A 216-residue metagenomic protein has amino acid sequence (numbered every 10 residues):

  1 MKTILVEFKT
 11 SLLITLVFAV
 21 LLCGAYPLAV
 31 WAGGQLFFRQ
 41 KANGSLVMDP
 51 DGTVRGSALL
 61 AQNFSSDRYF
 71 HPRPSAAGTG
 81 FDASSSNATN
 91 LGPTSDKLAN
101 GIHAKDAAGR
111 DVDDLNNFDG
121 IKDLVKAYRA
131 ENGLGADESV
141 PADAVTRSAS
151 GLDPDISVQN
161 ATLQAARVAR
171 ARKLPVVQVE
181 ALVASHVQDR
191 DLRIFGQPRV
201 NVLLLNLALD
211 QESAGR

Functional and structural regions predicted by a protein language model:
M1-K9: Cytosolic juxtamembrane amphipathic/interface segments immediately preceding and feeding into a transmembrane helix
V6, I14, C23, L28-V30 (+4 more regions): Flexible, solvent-exposed loop/hinge segments and secondary-structure transition points
V168-R216: Non-catalytic, structured segments within soluble enzyme domains
